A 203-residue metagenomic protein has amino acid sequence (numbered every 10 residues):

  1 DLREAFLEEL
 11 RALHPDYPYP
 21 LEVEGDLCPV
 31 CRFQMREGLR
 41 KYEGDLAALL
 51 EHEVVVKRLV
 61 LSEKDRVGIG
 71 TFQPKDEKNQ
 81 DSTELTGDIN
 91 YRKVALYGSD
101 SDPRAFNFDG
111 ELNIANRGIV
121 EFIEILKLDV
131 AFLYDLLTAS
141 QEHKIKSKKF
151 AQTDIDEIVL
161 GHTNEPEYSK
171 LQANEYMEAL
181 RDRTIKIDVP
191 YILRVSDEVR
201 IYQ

Functional and structural regions predicted by a protein language model:
D1-Y191, S196-D197, Q203: Conserved ASCE/P-loop NTPase catalytic core
